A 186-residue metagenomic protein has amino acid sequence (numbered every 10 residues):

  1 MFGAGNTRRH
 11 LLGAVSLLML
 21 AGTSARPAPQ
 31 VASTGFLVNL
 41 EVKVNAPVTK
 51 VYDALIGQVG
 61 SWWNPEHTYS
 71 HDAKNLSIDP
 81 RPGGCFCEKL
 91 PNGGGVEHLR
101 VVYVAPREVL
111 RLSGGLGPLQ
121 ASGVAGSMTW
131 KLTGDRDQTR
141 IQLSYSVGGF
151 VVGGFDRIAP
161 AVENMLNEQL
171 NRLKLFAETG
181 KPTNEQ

Functional and structural regions predicted by a protein language model:
F2-L17: N-terminal secretory signal peptides and thylakoid transit peptides that target proteins across membranes
L20-K74: Hydrophobic ligand-binding cavity/cleft-lining segments
L40-V42, E97-Y103, G126-G134: Hydrophobic/aromatic beta-strand elements that line small-molecule binding cavities or substrate pockets in beta-rich
V51-L55, F86, V101, L112 (+2 more regions): Hydrophobic pocket/interface hotspot
G60-H98: Short beta-edge strand/loop motif at the mouth of beta-sheet-based domains
H71, L175-Q186: Short, highly charged C-terminal tails/helix-capping segments
C85-P91, L112-L119: Short beta-strand segments that buttress and anchor functional surface loops
G117-N167: Beta-strand/loop substructures that line and gate deep hydrophobic ligand-binding cavities in soluble
